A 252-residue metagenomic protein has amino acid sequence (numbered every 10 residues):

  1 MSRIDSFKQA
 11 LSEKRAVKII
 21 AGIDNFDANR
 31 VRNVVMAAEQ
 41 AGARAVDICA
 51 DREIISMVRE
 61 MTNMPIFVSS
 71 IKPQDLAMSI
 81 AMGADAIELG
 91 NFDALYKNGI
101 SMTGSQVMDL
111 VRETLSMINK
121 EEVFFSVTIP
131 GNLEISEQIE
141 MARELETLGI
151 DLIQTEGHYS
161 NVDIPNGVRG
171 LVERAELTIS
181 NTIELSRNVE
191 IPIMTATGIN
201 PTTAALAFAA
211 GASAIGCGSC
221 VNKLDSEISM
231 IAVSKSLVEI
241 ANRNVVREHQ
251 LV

Functional and structural regions predicted by a protein language model:
S2-T195, N200-V252: Alpha/beta enzyme core
